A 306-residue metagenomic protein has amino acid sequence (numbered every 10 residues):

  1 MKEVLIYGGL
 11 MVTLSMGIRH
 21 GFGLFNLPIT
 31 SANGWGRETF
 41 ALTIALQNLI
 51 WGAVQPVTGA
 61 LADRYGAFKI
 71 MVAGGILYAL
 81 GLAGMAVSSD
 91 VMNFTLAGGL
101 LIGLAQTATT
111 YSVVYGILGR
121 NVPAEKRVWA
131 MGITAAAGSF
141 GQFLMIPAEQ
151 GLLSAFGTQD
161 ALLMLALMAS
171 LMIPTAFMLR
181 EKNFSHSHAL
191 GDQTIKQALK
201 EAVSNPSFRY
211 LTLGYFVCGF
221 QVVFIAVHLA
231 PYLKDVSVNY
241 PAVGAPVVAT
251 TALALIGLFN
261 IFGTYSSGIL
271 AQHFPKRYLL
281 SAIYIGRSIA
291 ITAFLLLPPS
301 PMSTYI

Functional and structural regions predicted by a protein language model:
T13, N93-T109, F216, S303-I306: Hydrophobic core of transmembrane alpha-helices in multi-pass small-molecule transporters, especially MFS/SLC-type
H20, N48-P56, Q142-F143, G257-Y265: Residue-level signature of mid-helix packing/kink "hotspots" within the transmembrane helices of 12-pass Major
F22-N26, N205-G268: Extracytoplasmic gate region of multi-pass secondary transporters
A53-M92: Conserved MFS/SLC helix-loop-helix module at the cytosolic interface between two early adjacent transmembrane helices
G98-A136: Cytoplasmic helix-loop-helix junction between adjacent transmembrane helices in 12-TM secondary transporters
I133-F184: Helix-loop-helix hairpin linking two adjacent transmembrane segments in secondary transporters
L179-Q197: Flexible cytoplasmic inter-helical loops of multi-pass small-molecule transporters
A254-N260, S266-S267, A271-I306: C-terminal transmembrane helical hairpin of 12-TM major facilitator-type secondary transporters
